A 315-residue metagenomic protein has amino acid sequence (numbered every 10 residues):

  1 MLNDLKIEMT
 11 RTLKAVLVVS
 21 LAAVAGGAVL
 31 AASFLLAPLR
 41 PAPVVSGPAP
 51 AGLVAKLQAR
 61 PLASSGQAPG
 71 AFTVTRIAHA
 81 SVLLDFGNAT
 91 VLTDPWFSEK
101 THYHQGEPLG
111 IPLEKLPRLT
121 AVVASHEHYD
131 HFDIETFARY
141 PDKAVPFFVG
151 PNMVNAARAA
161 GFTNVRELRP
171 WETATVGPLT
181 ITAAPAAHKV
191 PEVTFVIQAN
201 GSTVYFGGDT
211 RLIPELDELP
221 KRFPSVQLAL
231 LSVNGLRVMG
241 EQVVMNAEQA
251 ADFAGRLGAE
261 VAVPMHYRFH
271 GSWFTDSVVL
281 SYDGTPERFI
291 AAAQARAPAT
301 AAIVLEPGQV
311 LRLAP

Functional and structural regions predicted by a protein language model:
D4-T90, A292: Zn-dependent metallo-beta-lactamase
P48-P69, V149-S202, R288, A292-A314: Metallo-beta-lactamase
Q58-S65, I77, L83-E127, I134-R139 (+1 more regions): Pre-active-site segment of Zn-dependent metallo-hydrolases
S81-L83, T175-V226, E241, M245-Q249: Catalytic core of the metallo-beta-lactamase
L84, D94, H126, D133 (+5 more regions): Divalent metal-coordination and catalytic microenvironments
K100, H128-F132, V154-A157, E172-T175 (+5 more regions): Active-site environment of divalent metal-dependent phosphoester hydrolases
G110-A174: Active-site HxH/HxHxD metal-binding segment of metal-dependent hydrolases
P146, N152-N155, P214-P307: Cap/insert and terminal regions of metallo-dependent hydrolase folds
